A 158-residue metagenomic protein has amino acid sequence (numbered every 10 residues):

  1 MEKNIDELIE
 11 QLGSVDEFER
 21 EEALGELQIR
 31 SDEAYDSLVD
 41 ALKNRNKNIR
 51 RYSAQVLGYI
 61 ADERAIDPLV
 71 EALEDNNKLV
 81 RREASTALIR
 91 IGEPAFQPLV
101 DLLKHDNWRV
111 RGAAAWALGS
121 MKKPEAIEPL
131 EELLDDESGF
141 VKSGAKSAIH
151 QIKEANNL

Functional and structural regions predicted by a protein language model:
M1-Q11, S31-K43, D62-E74, E93-K104 (+2 more regions): Amphipathic alpha-helical scaffolding segments comprising HEAT/armadillo-like alpha-solenoid repeats
E7-R30: Alpha-helical segment of the N-proximal tetratricopeptide repeat
V15-D16, R45-N46, N76-N77, D106-N107 (+1 more regions): Short inter-helical turns and helix N-cap capping residues of alpha-solenoid HEAT/ARM repeat scaffolds
E21-G25, K47-V56: Non-membrane alpha-helical segments in proteins
E26-I29, V56, A87-R90, A117-S120 (+2 more regions): Core register positions within helices of long alpha-helical scaffolds
L57, A72, A84-L88, L102 (+2 more regions): TPR/Sel1-like alpha-solenoid repeat signature
